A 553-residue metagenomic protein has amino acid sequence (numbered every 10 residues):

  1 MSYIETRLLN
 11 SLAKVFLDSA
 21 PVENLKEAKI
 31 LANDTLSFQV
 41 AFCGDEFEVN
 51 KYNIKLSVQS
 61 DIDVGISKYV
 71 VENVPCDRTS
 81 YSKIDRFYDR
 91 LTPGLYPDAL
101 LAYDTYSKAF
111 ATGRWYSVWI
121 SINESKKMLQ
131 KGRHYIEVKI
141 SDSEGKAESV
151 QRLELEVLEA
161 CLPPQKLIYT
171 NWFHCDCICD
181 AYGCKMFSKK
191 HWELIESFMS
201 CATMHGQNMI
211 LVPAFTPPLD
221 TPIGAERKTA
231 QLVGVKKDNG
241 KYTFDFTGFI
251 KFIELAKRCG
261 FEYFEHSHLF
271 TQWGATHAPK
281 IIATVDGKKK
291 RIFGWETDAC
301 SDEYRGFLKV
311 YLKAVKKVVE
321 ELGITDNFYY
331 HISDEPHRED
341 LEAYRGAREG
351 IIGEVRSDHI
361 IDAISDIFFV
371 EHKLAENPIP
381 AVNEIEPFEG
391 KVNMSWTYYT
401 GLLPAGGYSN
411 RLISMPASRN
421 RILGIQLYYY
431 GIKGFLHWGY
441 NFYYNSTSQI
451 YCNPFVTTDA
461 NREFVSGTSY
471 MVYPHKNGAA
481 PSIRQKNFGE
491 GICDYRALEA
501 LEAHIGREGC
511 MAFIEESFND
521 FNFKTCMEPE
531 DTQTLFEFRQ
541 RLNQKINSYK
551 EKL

Functional and structural regions predicted by a protein language model:
I4-S19, E46-I120, K126: Surface-exposed binding patches on compact interaction domains or structured appendages
L25-E46: Contiguous beta-strand segments within globular domains
K26-N33, A109-A111, K127-L129: Short, solvent-exposed beta-strand/turn "edge" segments of beta-rich domains on protein surfaces
T92, I122-E124, Y135-D142, S149-E354 (+2 more regions): Aromatic-lined carbohydrate-binding surfaces of glycoside hydrolases
R114, Q130-I136: A glycine-anchored, Pro-Gly-centered beta-turn/N-cap motif
A278, E296-Y304, L308-L341, G350-I364 (+1 more regions): Catalytic domains of carbohydrate-active enzymes that cleave complex glycans
H359-S365, A375-N383: Short, hydrophobic beta-strand segments that form beta-sheet elements in well-ordered domains
N377-D459: Catalytic-core region of carbohydrate-active enzymes that cleave or remodel glycosidic bonds
